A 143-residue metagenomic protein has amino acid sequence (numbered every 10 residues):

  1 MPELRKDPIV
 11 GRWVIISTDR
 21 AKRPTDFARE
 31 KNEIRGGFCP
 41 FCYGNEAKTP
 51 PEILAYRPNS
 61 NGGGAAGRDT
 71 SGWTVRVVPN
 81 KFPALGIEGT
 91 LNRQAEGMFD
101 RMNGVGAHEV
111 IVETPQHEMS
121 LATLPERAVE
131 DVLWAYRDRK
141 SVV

Functional and structural regions predicted by a protein language model:
M1-S141: Active-site microenvironments that recognize anionic phosphate/pyrophosphate groups
